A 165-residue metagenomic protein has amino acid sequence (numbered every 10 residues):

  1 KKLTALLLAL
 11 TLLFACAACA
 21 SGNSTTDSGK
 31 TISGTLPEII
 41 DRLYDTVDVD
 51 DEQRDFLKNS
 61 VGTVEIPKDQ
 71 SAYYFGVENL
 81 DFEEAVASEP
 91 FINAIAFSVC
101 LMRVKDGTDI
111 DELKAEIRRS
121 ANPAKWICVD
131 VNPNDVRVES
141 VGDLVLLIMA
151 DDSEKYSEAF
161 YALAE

Functional and structural regions predicted by a protein language model:
K1-L7: Bacterial N-terminal signal peptides that target proteins for export
L7-F14: Gram-negative bacterial Sec-dependent N-terminal signal peptides
F14-A20: C-terminal motif of bacterial Sec signal peptides marking the signal peptidase cleavage site
A20-E165: Soluble, non-membrane globular domain cores that form compact, hydrophobic packing and curved binding surfaces
